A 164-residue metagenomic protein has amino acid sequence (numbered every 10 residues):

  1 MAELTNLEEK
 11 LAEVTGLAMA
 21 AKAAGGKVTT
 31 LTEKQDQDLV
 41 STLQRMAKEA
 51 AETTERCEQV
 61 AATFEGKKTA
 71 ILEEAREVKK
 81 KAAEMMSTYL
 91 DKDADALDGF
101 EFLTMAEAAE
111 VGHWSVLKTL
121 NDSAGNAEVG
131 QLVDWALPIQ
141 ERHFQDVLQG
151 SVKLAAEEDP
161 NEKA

Functional and structural regions predicted by a protein language model:
M1-A164: Amphipathic alpha-helical hairpins
